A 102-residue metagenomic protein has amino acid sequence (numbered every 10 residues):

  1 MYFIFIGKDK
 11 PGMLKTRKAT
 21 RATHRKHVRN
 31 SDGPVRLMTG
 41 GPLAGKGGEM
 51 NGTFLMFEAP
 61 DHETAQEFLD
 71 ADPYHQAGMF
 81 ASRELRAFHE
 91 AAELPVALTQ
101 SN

Functional and structural regions predicted by a protein language model:
M1-N102: Conserved, structured core segments of small domains
